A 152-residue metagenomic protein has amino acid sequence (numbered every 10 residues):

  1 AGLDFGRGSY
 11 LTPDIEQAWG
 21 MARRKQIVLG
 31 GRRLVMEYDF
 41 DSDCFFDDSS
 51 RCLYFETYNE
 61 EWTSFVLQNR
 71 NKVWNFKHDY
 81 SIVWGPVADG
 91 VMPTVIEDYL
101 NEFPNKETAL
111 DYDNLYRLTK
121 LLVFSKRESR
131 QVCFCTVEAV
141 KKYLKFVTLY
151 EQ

Functional and structural regions predicted by a protein language model:
L3-R7, W19-G20, R24-Q152: Conserved NAD+-utilizing ADP-ribose enzyme module
